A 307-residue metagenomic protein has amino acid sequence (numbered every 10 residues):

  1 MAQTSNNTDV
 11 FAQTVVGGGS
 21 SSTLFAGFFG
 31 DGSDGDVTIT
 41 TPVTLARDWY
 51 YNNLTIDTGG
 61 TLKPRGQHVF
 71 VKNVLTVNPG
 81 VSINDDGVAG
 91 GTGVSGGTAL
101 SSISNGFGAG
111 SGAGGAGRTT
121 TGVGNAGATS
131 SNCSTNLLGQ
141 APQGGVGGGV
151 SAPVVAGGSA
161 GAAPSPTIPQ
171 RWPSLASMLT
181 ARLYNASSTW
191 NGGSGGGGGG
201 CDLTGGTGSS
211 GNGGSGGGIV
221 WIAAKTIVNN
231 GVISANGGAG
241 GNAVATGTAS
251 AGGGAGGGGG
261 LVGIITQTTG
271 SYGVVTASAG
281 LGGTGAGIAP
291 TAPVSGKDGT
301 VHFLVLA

Functional and structural regions predicted by a protein language model:
M1-S21: Short, low-complexity N-terminal tether/leader segments at secretion or assembly junctions of large, surface-exposed
G18-D36, V74-G263, Y272-T300: Glycine-centric low-complexity/flexibility signal
D31-D57: Exposed extracellular interaction/assembly regions and N-terminal maturation sites
T40-P42, A46, G59, G66 (+2 more regions): Tight coil/turn sites that cap or link beta-strands
R47-W49, L62-P64, G213-S215: Short, surface-exposed loop/turn motifs at beta-strand boundaries within globular domains
Q67, K225-I227, T268: Alpha-helical support elements that line or immediately flank enzyme active sites and cofactor-binding pockets
F303-A307: Short beta-strand-to-coil "C-cap" segments at the C-terminal boundary of structured domains/repeats, marking
